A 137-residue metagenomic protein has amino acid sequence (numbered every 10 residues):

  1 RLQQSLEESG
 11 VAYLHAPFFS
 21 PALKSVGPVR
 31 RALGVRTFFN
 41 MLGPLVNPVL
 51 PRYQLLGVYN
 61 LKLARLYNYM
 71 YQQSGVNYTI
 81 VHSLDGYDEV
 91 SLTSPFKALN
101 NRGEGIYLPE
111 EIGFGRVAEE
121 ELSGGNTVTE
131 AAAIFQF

Functional and structural regions predicted by a protein language model:
R1-L2: Ligand-binding beta-strand-loop-alpha-helix segment within the catalytic cores of soluble metabolic enzymes
E7-F137: Glycine-rich anion-binding loops and their surrounding alpha/beta cores
